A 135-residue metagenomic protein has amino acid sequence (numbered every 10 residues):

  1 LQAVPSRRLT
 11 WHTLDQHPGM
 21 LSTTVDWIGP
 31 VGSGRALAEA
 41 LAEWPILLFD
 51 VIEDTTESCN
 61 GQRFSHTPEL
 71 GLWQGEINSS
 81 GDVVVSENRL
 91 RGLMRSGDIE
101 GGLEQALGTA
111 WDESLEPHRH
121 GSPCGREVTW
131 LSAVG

Functional and structural regions predicted by a protein language model:
Q2-L21, G29-G135: Long, contiguous binding/interaction regions
